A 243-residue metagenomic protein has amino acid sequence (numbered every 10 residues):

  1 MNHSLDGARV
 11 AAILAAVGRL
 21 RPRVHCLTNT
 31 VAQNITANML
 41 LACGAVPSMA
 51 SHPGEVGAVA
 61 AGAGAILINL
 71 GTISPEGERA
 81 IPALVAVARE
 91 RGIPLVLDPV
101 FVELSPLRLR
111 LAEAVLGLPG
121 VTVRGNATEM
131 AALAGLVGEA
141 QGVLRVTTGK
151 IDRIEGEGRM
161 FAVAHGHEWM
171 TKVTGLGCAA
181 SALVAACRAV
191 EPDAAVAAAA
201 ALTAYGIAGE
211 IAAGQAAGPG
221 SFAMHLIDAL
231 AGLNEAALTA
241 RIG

Functional and structural regions predicted by a protein language model:
N2-L97: Conserved N-terminal subdomain of the carbohydrate kinase-like
L5-A8, I207-G243: Charged C-terminal helix
H25, G166-T174, A212-A216: A short glycine/serine-rich beta->alpha loop
T28-Q33, E168-S181: Glycine/serine-rich anion-binding loops at beta->alpha junctions that coordinate negatively charged ligand groups
V56, A65-G138, T147: Conserved beta-alpha-beta core of the PfkB/ribokinase-like small-molecule kinase fold
T122, E129, L136-K172: Conserved phosphate-donor
T174-I207: Short, small-residue alpha-helix embedded
